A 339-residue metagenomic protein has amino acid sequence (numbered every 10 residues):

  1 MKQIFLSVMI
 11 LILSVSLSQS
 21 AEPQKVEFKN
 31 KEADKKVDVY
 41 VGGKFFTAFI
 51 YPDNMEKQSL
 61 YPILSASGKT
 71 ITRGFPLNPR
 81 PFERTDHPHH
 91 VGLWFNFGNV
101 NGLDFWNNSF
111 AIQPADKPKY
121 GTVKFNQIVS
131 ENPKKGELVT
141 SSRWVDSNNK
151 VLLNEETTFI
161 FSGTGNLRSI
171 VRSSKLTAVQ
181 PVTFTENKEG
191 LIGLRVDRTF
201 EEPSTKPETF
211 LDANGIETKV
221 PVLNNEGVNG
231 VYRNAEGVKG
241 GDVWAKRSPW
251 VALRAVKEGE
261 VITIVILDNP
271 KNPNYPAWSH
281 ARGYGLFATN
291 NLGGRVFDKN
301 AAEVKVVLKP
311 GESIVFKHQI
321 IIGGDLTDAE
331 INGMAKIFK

Functional and structural regions predicted by a protein language model:
M1-I4: Positively charged n-region of N-terminal signal peptides that target proteins for export
S7-S16: Bacterial N-terminal signal peptides
A21-P88, N187, T327-M334: Beta-strand-rich N-terminal accessory domains
F49-M55, S59-L64, G163-L211, P221-V222: Acidic (Asp/Glu-rich), glycine- and aromatic
H87-N166: Extended, loop-rich substrate-binding clefts of extracytoplasmic carbohydrate-active enzymes
K188-N274: Active-site/ligand-binding surface loops and adjacent short beta/alpha elements that line catalytic pockets across
I264-K339: Beta-strand-rich recognition/accessory modules
